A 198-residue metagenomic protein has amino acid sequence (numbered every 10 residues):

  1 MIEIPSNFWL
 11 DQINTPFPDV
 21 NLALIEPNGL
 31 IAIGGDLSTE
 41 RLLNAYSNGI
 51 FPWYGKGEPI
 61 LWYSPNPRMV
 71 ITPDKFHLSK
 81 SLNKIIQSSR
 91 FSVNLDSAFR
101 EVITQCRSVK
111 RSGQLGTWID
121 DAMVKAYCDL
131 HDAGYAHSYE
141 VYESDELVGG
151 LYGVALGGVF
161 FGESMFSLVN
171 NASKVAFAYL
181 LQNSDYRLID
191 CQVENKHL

Functional and structural regions predicted by a protein language model:
M1-H197: N-acyltransferase acceptor-side catalytic subdomain
